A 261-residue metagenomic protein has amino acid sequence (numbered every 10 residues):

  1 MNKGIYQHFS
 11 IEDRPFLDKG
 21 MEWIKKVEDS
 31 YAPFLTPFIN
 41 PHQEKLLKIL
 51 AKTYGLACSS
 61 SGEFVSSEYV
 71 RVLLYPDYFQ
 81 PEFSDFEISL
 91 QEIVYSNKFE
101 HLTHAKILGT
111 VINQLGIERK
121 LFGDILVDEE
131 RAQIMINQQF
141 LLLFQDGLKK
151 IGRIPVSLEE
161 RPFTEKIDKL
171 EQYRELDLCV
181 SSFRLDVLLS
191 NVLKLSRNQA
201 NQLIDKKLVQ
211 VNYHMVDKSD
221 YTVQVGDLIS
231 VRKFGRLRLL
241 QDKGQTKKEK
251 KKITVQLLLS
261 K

Functional and structural regions predicted by a protein language model:
M1-D186, V192, M215, R236-K261: Ferredoxin-like alpha/beta domains used as RNA- or RNAP-binding modules
L176-V225: A basic, amphipathic helix-loop patch mediating RNA/tRNA/ribosome contacts
Y221-V225, F234, D242: C-terminal non-catalytic interaction appendages of large macromolecular assemblies
